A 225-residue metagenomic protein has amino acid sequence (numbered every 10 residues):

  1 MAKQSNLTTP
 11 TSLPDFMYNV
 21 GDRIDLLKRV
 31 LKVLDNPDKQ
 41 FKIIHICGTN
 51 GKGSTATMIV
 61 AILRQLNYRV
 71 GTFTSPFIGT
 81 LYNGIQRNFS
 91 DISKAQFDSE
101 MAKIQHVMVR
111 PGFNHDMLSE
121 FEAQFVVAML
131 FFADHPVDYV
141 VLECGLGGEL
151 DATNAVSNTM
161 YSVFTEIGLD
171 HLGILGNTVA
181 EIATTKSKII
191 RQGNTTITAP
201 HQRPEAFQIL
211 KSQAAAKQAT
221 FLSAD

Functional and structural regions predicted by a protein language model:
M1-G48, T55-T57, A61-Y68, F73 (+1 more regions): Short functional linear segments
A2-D22, N88-F89, Y139-G147, S162-I174: N-terminal-biased segments
I24, D98, F207-K211: Short, surface-exposed alpha-helical segments at coil->helix boundaries
L31-K32, N36-K39, Q65-S157, G173-L175 (+1 more regions): ATP-dependent carboxylate-amine ligase catalytic core
I59, A128, L210: Aromatic/hydrophobic pocket-lining residues that form π-stacking "cages" and hydrophobic walls in ligand
P111-G112, P136-E143, T159-D225: Acidic, Mg2+-coordinating active-site environments of NTP-dependent enzymes
